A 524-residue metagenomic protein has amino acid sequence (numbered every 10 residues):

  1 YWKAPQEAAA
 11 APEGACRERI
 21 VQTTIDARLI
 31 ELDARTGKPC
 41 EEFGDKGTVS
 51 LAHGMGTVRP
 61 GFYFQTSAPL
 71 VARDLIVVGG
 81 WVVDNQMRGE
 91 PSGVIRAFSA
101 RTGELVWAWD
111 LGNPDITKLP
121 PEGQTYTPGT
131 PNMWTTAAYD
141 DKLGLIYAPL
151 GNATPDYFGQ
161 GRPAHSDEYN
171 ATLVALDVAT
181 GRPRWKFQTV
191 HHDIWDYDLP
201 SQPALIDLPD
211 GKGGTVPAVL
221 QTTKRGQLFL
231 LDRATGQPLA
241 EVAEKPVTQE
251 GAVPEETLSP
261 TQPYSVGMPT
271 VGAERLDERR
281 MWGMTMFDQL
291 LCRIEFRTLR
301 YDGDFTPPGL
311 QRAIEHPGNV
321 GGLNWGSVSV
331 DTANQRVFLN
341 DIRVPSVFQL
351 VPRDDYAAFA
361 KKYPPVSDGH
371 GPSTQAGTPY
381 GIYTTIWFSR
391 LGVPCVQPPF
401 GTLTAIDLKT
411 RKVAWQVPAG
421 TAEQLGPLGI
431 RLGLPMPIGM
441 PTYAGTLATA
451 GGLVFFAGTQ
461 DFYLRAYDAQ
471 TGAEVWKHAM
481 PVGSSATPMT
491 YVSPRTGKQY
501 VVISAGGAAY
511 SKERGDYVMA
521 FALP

Functional and structural regions predicted by a protein language model:
Y1-P524: Beta-sheet-rich non-transmembrane sensory/scaffold domains
